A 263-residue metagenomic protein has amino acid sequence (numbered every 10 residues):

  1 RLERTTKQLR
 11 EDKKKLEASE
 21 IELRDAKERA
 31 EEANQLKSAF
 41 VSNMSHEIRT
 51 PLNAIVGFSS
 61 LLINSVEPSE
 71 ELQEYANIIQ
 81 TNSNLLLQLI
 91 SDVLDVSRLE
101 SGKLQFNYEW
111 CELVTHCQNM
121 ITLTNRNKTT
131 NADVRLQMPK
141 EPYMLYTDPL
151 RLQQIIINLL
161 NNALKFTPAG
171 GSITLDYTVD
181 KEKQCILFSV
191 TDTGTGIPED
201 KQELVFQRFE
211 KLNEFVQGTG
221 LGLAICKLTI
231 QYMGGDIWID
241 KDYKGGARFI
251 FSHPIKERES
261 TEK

Functional and structural regions predicted by a protein language model:
A18-N64: Primarily the dimerization/phosphotransfer
G57, I197-F209: Short conserved segment of the HATPase_c
T81-L86: Short alpha-helical segment of the dimerization/phosphotransfer core of two-component systems
S97-Y108: Helix-loop junction within the histidine kinase core
N127-L136: Short conserved segments within the C-terminal catalytic ATPase subdomain
G222, C226: Short alpha-helical Gxxx[C/S/T] motif in the catalytic ATP-binding
